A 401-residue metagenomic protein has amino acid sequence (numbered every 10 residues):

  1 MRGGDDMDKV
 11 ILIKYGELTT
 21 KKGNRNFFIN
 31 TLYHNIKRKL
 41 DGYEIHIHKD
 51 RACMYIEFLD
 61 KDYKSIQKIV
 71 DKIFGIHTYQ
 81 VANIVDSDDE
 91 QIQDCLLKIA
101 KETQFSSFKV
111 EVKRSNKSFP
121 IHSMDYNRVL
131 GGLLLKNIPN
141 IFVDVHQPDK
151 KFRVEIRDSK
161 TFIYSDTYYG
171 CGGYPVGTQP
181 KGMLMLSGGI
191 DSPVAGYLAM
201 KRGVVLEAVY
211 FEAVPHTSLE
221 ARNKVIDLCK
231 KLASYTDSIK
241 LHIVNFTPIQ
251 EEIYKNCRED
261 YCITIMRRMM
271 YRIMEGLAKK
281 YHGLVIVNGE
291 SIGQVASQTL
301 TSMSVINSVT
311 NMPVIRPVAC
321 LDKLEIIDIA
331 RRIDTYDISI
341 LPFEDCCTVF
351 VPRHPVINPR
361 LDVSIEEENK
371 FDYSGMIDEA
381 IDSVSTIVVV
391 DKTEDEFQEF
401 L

Functional and structural regions predicted by a protein language model:
R2-M183, P193-K240, V356-L361, V388-L401: RNA-binding accessory domains that recognize and position tRNA/RNA substrates
T20, I73, A82-N83, S118-F119 (+3 more regions): ATP-dependent adenylate-handling ligase core
V129, L133-L134, C171-Q179, Q250-E251 (+3 more regions): Active-site adenylate/phosphate-handling loop in enzymes that bind or generate adenylated species
G189: Conserved G/P- and acidic residue-centered "switch" motifs that form tight phosphate/ATP-binding loops in soluble
V209-F211, V244-T247, N288-G289, P317 (+2 more regions): Generic beta-strand/beta-sheet core signal
D334-P342: A short alpha-helix-loop-beta-strand transition element characteristic of N-terminal alpha/beta dinucleotide-binding
L341-L401: The feature marks non-catalytic terminal segments
